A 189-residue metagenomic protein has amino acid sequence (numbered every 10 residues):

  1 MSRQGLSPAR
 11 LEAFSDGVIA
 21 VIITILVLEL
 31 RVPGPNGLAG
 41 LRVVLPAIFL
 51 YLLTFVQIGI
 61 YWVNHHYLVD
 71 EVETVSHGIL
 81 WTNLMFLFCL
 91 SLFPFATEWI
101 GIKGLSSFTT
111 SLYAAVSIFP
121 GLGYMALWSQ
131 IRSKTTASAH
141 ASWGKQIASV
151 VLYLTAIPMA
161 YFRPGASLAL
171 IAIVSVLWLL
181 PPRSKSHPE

Functional and structural regions predicted by a protein language model:
M1-E189: Multi-pass alpha-helical transmembrane bundle typical of ion/small-solute transporters and intramembrane aspartyl
